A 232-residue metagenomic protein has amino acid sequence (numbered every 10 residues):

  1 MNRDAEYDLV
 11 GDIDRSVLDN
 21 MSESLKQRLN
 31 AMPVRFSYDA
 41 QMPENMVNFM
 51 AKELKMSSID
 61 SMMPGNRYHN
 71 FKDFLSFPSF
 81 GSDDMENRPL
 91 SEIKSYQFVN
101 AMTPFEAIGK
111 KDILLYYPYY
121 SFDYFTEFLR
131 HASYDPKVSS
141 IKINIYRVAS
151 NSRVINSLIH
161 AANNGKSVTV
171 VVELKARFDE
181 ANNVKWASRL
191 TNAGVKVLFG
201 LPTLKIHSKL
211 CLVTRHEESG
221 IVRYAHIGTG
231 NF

Functional and structural regions predicted by a protein language model:
M1-F232: N-terminal localization/anchoring segments of enzymes in phospholipid and broader phosphate metabolism
